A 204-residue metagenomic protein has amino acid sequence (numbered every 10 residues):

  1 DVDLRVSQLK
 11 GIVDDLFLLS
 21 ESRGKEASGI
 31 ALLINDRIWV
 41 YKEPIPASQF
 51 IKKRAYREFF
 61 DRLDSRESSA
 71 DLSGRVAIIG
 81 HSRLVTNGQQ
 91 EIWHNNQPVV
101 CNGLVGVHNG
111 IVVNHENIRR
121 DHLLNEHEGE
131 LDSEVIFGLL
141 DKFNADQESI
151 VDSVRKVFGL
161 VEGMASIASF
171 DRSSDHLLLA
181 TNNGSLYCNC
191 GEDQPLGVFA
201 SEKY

Functional and structural regions predicted by a protein language model:
D1-Y204: Conserved short alpha-helical segments that host acidic/polar catalytic motifs at enzyme active sites
